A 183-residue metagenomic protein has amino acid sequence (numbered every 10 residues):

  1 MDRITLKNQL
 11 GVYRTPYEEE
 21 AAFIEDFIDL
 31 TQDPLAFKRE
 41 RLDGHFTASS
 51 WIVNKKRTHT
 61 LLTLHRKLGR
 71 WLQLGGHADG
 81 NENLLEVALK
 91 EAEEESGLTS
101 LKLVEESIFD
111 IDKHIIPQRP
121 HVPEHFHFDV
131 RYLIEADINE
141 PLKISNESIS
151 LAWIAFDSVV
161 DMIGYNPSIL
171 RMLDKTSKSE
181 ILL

Functional and structural regions predicted by a protein language model:
R3-R14: Generic N-terminal amphipathic, Lys/Arg-enriched alpha-helix
V12-S49: Acidic, metal-coordinating catalytic segment for phosphate/diphosphate chemistry, firing primarily on the Nudix
Q32, R41, R66, Q73 (+3 more regions): Residue-level signal for pocket-adjacent positions within structured domains
K38, G76, P120: Conserved aromatic-histidine-acidic binding/catalytic patches
K38-Q73: N-terminal strand-loop-strand
L62-K90: Aromatic- and glycine-enriched beta-alpha-beta binding-site module
D79-S168: Unchanged
G164-L183: Charged phosphate-binding loop/patch that engages nucleotide di/tri-phosphates or the phosphate backbone of nucleic
